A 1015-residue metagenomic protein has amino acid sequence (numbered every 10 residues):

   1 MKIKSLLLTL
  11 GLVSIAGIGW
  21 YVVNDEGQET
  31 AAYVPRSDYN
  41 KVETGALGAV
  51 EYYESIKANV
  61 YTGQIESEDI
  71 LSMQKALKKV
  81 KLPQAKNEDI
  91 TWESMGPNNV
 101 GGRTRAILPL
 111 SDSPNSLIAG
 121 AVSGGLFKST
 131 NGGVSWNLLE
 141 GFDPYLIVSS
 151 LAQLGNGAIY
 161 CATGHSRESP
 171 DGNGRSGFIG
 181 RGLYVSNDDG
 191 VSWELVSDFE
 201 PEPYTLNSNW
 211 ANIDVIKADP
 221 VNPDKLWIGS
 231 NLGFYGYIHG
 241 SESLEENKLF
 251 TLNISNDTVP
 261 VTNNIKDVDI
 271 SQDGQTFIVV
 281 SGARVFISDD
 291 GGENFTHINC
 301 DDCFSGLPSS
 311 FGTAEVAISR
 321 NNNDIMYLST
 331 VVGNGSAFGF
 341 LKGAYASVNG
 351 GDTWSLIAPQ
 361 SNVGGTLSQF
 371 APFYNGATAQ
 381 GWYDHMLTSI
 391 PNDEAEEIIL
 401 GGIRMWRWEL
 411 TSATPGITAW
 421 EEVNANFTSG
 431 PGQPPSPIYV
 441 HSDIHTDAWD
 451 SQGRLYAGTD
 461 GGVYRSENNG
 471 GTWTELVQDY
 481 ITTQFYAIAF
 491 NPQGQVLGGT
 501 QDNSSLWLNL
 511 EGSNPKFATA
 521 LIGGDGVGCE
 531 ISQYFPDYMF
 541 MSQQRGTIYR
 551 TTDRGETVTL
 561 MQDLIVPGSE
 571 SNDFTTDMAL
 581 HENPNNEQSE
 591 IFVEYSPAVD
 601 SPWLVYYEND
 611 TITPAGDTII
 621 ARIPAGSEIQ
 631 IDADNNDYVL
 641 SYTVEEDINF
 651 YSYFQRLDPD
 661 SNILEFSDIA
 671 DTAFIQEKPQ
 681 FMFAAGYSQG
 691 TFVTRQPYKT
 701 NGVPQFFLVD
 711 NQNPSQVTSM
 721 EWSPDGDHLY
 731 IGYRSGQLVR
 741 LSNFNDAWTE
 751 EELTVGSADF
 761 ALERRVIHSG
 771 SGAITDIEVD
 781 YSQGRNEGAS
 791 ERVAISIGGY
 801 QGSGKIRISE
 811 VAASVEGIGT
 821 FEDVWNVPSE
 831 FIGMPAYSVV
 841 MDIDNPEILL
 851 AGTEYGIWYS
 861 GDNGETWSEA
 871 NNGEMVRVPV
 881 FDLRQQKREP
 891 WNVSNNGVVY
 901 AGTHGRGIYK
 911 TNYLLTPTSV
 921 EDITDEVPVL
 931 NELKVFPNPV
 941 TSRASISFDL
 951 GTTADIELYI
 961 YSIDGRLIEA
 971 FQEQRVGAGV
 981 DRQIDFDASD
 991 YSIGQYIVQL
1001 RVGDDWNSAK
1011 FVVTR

Functional and structural regions predicted by a protein language model:
M1-G11: N-terminal Sec-pathway targeting helices
T9-W20: Hydrophobic membrane-insertion alpha-helices, especially the h-region of bacterial N-terminal signal peptides
G19-W20, D25-L915: Beta-propeller blade termini and top-face loops
S192-E194, N294-T296, T353-S355, T557-T559 (+7 more regions): Ser/Thr- (and often Asn-) enriched beta-sheet segments in non-cytosolic proteins
N514, P917-V920, G977: Glycine-rich, phosphate-binding/catalytic loops in enzymes
L914-P928: Low-complexity, Pro/Thr/Ser/Gly/Ala-rich linker/spacer regions in secreted, extracellular modular proteins
T924-F936, V940-R1015: C-terminal outer-membrane/trafficking sorting elements
